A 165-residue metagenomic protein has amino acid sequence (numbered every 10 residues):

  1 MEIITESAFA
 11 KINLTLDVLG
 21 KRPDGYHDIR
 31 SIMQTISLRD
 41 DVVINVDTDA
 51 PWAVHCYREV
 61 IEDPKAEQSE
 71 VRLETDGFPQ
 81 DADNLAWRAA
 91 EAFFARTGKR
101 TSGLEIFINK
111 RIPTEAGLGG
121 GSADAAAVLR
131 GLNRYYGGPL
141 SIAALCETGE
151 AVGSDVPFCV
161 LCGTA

Functional and structural regions predicted by a protein language model:
M1-A116, R134-A143: ATP-binding N-lobe of GHMP and related small-molecule kinases
G25, S122, S154: Catalytic nucleophile serine of serine hydrolases, specifically the conserved "nucleophile elbow" pentapeptide
A82-L85, D124, C159: Catalytic-loop motifs flanking and including active-site residues across diverse enzymes
A90-E91, L129, E150, F158: Residues within alpha-helical segments
G119: Aspartate-rich (DDxxD/NDxxD/DxxxD) Mg2+/diphosphate-binding motifs and their adjoining helix-loop segments
S122-Y135: Short, small-residue alpha-helix embedded
P139-A165: Alpha/beta catalytic cores of group-transfer enzymes, especially the acyltransferase/condensing modules of polyketide
